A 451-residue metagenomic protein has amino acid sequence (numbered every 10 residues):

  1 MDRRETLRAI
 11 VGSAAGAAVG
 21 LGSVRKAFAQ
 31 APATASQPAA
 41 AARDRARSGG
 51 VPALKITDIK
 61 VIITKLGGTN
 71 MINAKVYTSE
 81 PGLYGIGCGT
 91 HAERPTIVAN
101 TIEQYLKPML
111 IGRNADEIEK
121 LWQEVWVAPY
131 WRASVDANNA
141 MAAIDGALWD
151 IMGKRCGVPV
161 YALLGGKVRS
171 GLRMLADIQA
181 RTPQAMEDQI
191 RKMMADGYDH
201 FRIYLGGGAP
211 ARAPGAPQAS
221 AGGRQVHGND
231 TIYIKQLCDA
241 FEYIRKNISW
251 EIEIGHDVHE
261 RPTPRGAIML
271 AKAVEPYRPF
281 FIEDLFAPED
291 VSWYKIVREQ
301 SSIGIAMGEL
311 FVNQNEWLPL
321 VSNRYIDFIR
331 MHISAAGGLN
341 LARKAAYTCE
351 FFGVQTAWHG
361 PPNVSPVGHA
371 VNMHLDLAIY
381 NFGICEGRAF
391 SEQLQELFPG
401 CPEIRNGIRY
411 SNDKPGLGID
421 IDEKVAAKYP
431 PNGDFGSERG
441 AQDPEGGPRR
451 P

Functional and structural regions predicted by a protein language model:
M1-D2: N-terminal secretory signal peptides
E5-P32: N-terminal export signals
A39-E80, I86-H91, S391-Q395: Structured beta-strand/loop patches that form or line metal/cofactor-binding pockets in enzymes
I56, G82, I144, G157 (+5 more regions): Conserved, mostly hydrophobic/aromatic
Y84-R155, R450: Metal- or metallocofactor-binding catalytic centers and their adjacent structured scaffolds across diverse enzyme
N100, Q104, P108, K120 (+2 more regions): Shared catalytic-loop signature of beta/alpha-barrel
G171-K295: Metal-dependent enolase-superfamily TIM-barrel catalytic cores that perform enediolate-based chemistry
Q395-P451: C-terminal extensions of enzymes
